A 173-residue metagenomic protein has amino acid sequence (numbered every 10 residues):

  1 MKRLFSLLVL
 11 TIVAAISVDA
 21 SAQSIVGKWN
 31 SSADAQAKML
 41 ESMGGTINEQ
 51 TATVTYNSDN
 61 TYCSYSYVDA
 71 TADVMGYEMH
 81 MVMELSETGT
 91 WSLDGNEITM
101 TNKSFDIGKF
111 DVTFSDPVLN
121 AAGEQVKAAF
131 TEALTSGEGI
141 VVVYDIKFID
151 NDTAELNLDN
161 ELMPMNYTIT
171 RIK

Functional and structural regions predicted by a protein language model:
M1-L4: Positively charged n-region of N-terminal signal peptides that target proteins for export
S6-L7, W91: Short amphipathic alpha-helical "recognition" segments used for binding
L8-A15: Bacterial N-terminal signal peptides
V18-K173: Lipid interaction determinants
